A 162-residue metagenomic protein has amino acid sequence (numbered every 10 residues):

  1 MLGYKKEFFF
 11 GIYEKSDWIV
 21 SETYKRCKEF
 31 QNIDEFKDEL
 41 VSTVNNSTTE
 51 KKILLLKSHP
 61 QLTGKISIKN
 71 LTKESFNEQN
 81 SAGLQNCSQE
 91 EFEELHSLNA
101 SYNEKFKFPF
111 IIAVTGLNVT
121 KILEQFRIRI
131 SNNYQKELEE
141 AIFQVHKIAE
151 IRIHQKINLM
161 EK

Functional and structural regions predicted by a protein language model:
M1, E161-K162: Short, low-complexity, intrinsically disordered N-terminal peptides in bacterial proteins
M1-E14: Charged, compositionally biased N-terminal leader segments and the immediate start of the first structured element
M1-Y4, T48, N133: Residues that cap or delimit alpha-helices
L2-K5, I19, V119-I122: N-terminal alpha-helical segment
F9-G11, W18, Y24-L98, I148-E161: Aromatic-anchored, charged helix-turn/loop surface patch used as a conserved interaction hotspot
S16, T23, F110: Residue-level signal for inorganic ion chemistry
W18-I19, V114: Conserved phosphate/anionic-ligand binding catalytic regions in large, soluble enzymes, centered on
Q89-E91, L95-M160: C-terminal non-catalytic interaction appendages of large macromolecular assemblies
